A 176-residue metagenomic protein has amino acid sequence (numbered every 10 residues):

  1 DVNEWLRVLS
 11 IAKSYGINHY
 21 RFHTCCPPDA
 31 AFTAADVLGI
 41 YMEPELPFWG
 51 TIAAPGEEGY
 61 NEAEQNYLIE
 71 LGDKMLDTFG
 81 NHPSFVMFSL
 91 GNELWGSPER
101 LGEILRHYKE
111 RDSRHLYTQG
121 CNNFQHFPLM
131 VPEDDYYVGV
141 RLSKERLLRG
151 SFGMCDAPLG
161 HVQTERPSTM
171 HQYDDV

Functional and structural regions predicted by a protein language model:
D1-H23: An acidic-aromatic substrate-binding cleft motif
H19-V176: Substrate-binding/catalytic cleft of secreted carbohydrate-active enzymes, primarily glycoside hydrolases
